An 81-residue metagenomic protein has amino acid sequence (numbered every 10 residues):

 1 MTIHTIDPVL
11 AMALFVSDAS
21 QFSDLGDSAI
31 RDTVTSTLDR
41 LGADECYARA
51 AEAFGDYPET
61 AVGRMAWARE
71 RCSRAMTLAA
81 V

Functional and structural regions predicted by a protein language model:
M1-T2, Q21-D24, V34-R40: A short, ordered amphipathic alpha-helix with a cationic face
T2-H4, Y57, W67, R71-V81: Long, compositionally biased
H4-S28: N-terminal acidic leader/helix
Q21, L41-E45, C72-A79: Short secondary-structure junctions and interdomain/linker hinges
S28-R69: Amphipathic, hydrophobic secondary-structure cores in small proteins
